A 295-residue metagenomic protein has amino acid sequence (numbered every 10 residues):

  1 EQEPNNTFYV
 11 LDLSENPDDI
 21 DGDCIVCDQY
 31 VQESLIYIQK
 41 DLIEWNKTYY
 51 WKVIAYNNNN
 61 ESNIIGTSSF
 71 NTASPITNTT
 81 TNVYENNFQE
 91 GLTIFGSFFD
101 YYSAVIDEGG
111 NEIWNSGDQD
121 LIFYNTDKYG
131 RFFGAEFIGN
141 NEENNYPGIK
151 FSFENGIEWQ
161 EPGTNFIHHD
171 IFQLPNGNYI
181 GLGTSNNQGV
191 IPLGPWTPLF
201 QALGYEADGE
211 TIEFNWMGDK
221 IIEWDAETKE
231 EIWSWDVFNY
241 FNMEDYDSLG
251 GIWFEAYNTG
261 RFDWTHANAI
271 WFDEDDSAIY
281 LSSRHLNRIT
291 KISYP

Functional and structural regions predicted by a protein language model:
E1-P4: Conserved aromatic anchor
N6-N46, N58-G66: Recognizes extended acidic, P/S/T-rich segments that occur within or adjacent to Ig-like beta-sandwich modules
N57, T67-P295: Histidine-/acidic-rich catalytic cores in large beta-rich domains
